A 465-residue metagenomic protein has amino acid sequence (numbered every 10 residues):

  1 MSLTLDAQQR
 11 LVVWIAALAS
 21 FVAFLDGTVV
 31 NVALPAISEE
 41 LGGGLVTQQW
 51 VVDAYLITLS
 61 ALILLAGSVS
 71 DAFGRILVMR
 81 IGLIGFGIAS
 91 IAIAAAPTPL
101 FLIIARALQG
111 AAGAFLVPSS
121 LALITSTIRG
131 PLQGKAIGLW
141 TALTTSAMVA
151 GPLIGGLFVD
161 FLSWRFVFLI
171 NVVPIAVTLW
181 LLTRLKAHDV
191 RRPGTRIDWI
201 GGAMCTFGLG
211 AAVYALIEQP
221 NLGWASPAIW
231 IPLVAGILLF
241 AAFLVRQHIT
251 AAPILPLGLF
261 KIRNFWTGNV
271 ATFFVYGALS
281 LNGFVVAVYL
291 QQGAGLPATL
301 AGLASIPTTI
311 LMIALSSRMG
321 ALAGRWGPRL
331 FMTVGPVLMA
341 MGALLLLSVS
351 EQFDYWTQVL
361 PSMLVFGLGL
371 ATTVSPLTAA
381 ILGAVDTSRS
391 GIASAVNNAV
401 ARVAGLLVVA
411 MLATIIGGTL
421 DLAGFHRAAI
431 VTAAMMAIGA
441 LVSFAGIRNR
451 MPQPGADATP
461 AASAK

Functional and structural regions predicted by a protein language model:
M1-Q8, R191, G446-K465: Intrinsic disorder in cytosolic terminal tails and internal cytosolic loops of multi-pass membrane transporters
M1-R184, R318-M319, R325-W326, L330-M332 (+5 more regions): Transmembrane-helix bundle of Major Facilitator Superfamily
S2-Q9, A94, G194, L222 (+2 more regions): Helix-boundary and loop/linker segments of multi-pass membrane transporters
L11-F21, L25, V30-V32, L45 (+7 more regions): 12-transmembrane solute porter fold
V22-A33, T58-A61, R75, V167 (+4 more regions): Short helix-kink/termination motifs in transmembrane helices of multi-pass secondary transporters
L123, T127, L157, L181-R184 (+5 more regions): A residue-level signal for alpha-helical anchor/packing sites in multi-pass solute transporters
W164-A203, A251, K261, K465: Conserved aromatic/hydrophobic "specificity hotspots" at molecular recognition or selectivity sites
V172-V190, T206-E218, A235-T250, G439-N449: C-terminal membrane-cytosol helix-exit motif in multi-pass small-molecule transporters
